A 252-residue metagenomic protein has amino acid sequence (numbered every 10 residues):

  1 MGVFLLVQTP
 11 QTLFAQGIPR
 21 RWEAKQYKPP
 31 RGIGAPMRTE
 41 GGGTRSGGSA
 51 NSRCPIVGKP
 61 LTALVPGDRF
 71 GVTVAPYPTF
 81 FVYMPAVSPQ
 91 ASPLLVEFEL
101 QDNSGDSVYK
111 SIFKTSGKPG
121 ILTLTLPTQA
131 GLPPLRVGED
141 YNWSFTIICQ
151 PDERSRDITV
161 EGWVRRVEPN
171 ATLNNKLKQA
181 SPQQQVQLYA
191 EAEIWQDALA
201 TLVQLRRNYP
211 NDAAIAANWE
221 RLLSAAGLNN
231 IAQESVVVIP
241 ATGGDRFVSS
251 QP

Functional and structural regions predicted by a protein language model:
V3-T12: C-terminal segment of classical bacterial N-terminal signal peptides
P19-G41, S52-P55, F70, V137 (+3 more regions): Extended, polar beta-sheet/loop recognition surfaces of beta-rich domains that mediate binding to diverse ligands
K59, G67-M84: Contiguous beta-strand segments within globular domains
F80-V82, L122-P151, R156-G162: Extracytoplasmic/surface-exposed domains of secreted proteins that mediate cell-envelope carbohydrate/peptidoglycan
A86-F98, D102-D106: Solvent-exposed loop/turn segments flanking beta-strands in beta-repeat/beta-sandwich domains
S107-G120: Solvent-exposed serine/threonine-rich low-complexity stretches and specific carbohydrate-binding patches
T201-L202: Inward-facing hydrophobic residues that define packing positions of alpha-helical scaffold repeats
P210, N218-P252: Preference for solvent-exposed, low-hydrophobicity sequence contexts
